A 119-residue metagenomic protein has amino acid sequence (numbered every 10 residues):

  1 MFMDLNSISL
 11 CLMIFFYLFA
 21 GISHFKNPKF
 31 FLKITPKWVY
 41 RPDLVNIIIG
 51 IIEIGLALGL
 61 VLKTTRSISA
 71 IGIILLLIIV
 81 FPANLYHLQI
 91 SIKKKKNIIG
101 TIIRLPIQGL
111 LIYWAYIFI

Functional and structural regions predicted by a protein language model:
M1-I119: Membrane-interface extramembranous regions
